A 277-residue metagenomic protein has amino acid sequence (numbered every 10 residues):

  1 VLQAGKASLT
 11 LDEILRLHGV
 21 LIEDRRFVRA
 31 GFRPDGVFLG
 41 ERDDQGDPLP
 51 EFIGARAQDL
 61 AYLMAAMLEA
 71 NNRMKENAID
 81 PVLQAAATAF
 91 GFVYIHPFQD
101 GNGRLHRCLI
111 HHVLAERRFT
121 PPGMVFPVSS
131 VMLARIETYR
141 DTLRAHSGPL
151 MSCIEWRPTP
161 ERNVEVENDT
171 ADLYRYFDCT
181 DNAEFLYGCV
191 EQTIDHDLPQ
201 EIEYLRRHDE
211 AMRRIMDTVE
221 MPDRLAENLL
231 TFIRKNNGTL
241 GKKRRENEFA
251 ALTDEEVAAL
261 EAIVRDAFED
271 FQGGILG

Functional and structural regions predicted by a protein language model:
V1-D100, R104-G277: FIC/Doc superfamily catalytic core
